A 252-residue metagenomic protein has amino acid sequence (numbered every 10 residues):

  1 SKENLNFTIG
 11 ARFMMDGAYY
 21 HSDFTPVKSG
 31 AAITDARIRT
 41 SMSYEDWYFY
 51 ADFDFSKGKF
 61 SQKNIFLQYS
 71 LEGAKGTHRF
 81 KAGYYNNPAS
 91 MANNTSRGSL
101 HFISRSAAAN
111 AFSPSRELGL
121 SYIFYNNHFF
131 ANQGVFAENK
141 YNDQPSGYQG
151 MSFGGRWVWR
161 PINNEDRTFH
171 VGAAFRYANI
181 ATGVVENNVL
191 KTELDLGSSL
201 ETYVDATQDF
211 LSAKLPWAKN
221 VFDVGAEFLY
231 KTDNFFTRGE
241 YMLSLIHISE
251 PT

Functional and structural regions predicted by a protein language model:
S1-K2, I246: Accessible peptide chain termini
K2-Y141, P145-A181: Outer membrane beta-barrel
G183-V221: Flexible glycine-rich, low-complexity coil/linker segments exposed to the extracellular/periplasmic environment
Q208-S244: Oxyanion-binding "anion nests"
L243-T252: Residue-level detector of conserved catalytic or cofactor/ligand-binding positions in enzyme active sites
